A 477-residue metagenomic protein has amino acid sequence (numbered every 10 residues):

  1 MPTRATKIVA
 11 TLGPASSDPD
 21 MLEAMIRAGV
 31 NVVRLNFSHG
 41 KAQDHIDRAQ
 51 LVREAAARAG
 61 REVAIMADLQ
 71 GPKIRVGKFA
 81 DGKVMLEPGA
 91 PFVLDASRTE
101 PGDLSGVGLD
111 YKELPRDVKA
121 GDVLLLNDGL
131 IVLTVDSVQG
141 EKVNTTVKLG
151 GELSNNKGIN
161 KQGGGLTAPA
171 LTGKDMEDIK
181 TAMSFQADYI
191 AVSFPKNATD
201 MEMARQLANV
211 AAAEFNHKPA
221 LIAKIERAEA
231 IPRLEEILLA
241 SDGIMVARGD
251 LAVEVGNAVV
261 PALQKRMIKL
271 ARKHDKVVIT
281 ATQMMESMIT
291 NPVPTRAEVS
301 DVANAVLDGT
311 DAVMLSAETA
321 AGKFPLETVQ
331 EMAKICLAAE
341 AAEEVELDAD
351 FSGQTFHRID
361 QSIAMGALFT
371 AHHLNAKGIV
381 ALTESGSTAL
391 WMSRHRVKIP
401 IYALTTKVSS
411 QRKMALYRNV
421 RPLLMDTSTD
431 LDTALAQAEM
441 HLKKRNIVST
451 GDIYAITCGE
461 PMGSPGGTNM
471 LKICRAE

Functional and structural regions predicted by a protein language model:
M1-E477: Non-catalytic helical/linker scaffolds that mediate oligomerization, partner binding, and domain coupling around large
